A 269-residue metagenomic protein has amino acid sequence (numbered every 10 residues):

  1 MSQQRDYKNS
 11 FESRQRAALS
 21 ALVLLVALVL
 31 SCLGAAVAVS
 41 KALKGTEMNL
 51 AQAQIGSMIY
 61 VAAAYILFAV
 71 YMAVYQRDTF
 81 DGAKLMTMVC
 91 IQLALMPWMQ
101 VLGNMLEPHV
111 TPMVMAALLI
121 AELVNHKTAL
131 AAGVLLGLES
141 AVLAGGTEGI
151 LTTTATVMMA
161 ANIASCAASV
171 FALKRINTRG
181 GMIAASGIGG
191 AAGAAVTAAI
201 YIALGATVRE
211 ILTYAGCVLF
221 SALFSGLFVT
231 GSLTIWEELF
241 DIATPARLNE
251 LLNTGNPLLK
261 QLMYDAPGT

Functional and structural regions predicted by a protein language model:
M1-I91, I120, W236, A266-T269: Membrane-embedded alpha-helical signal segments
K8, K41-K44, K84, K127 (+3 more regions): Context-gated lysine
N9, N49, N104, N125 (+4 more regions): Detector for Asparagine
A51-A62, T154-N162, S186-G187, Y214-F224: Alpha-helical transmembrane segments of polytopic membrane proteins
A63-N104, A117-V208, T234: Short helix-perturbing small/polar motifs within transmembrane alpha-helices
L106-T111: Short, aromatic-rich membrane-interface segments at the entry and exit of alpha-helical transmembrane domains
G133-L135, M182-T269: Acidic/His-rich, divalent-metal-binding segments that scaffold phosphate/diphosphate chemistry
